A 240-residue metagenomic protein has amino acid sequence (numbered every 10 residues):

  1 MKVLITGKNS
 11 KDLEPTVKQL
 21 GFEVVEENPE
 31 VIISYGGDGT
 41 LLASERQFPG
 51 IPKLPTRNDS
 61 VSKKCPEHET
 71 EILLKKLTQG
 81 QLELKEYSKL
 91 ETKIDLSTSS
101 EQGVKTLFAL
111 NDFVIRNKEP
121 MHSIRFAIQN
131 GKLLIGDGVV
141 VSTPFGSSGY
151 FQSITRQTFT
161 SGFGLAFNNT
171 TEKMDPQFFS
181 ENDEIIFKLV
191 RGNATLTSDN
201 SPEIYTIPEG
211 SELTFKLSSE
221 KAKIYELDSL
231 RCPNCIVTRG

Functional and structural regions predicted by a protein language model:
M1-K2, P52: Residues that mark the start of a beta-strand
K2-N28, D59-L96, G103-V140, S147-G240: Catalytic phosphate-donor-binding core of small-molecule kinases
V25-R46: Short, well-ordered secondary-structure micro-motifs within conserved domains or adaptor modules
I33, S99-S100: Acidic Ser/Thr/Pro-rich low-complexity disordered segments that often serve as glycosylated linkers/stalks around
Y35, T56, R116: Conserved residues at the C-terminal ends of beta-strands
G36-D38, T143-G146: A short acidic Gly-Thr/Ser loop motif
T40-H68: Glycine-rich phosphate/dinucleotide-binding loop and adjoining beta-alpha-beta core of small-molecule
